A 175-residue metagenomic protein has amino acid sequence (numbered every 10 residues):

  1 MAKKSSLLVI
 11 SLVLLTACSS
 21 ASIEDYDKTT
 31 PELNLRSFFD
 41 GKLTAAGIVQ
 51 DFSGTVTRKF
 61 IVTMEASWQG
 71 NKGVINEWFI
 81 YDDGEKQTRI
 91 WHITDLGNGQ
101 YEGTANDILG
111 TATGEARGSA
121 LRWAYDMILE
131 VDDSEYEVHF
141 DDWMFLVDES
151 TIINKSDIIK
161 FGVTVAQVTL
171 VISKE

Functional and structural regions predicted by a protein language model:
M1-L7: Bacterial N-terminal signal peptides that target proteins for export
T16-A17: C-terminal motif of bacterial Sec signal peptides marking the signal peptidase cleavage site
Y26-K42: N-terminal helix-cap/turn-to-beta initiation motif at the start of protein domains
F39-G47, N154: A short, Trp-centered hydrophobic/proline-enriched beta-strand micro-motif
A46, Q50-V131: Central antiparallel beta-sheet cores of small beta-barrel/beta-sandwich binding domains
V56-V62, E135-F140, T164-A166: Amphipathic hydrophobic-ligand
T113, L121-L129, H139-W143, S150-K155: Surface-exposed interaction patches
D141-E175: Glycine-rich, aromatic-bearing surface loops/beta-hairpins
